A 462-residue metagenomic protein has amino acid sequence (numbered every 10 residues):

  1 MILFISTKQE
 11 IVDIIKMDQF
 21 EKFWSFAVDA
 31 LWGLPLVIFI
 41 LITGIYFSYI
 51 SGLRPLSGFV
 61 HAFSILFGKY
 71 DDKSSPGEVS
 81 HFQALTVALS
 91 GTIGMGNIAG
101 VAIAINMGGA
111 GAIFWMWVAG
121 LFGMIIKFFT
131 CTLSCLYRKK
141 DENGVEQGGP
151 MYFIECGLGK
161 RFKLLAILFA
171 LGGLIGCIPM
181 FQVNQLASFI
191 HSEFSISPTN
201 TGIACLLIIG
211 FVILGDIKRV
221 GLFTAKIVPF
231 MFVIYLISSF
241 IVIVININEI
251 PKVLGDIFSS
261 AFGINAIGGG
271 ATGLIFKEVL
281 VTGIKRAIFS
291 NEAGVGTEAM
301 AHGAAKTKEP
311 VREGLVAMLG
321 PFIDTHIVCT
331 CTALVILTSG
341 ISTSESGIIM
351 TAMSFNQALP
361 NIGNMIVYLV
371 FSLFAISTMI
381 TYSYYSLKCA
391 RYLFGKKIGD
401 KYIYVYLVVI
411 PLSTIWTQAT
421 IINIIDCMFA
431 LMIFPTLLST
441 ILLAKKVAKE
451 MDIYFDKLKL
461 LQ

Functional and structural regions predicted by a protein language model:
I5-S6, I11-M95, N106-G111, G123 (+2 more regions): N-terminal alpha-helical transmembrane segments of multi-pass membrane transport and channel/translocase proteins
I38-I42, W117, L165-L171, S192-I217 (+3 more regions): Transmembrane alpha-helical segments of multi-pass small-molecule transport proteins
F39-Y46, I50-F63, Q185-I190, I196-F258 (+3 more regions): Membrane-interface loop-to-helix entry segments
F47-S48, A119-G144, P150-M151, E155-N184 (+2 more regions): Helix-loop-helix module between adjacent transmembrane segments
I50-P55, G96-V101, C177-F189, F211-G221 (+4 more regions): Transmembrane helix-loop junctions in multi-pass membrane proteins
L53-S80, I103-I105, G109-I113, K127-L158 (+4 more regions): Flexible loop linkers connecting adjacent transmembrane helices in multi-pass alpha-helical membrane transporters
K73-M107, L133-L136, E142-M151, E155 (+2 more regions): Alpha-helical membrane segments and immediately flanking helix-loop junctions that form or couple to the substrate/ion
F128-E142, F240-D256, I264, G268-A271 (+2 more regions): Extracellular/periplasmic helix-exit of transmembrane alpha-helices
